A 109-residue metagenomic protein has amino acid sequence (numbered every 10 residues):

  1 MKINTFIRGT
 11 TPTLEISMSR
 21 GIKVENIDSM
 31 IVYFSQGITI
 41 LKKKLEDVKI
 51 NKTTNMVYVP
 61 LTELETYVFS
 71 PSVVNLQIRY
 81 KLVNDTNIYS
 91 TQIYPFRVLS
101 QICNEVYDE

Functional and structural regions predicted by a protein language model:
M1-E109: Contiguous segments within soluble domain cores/interaction surfaces
